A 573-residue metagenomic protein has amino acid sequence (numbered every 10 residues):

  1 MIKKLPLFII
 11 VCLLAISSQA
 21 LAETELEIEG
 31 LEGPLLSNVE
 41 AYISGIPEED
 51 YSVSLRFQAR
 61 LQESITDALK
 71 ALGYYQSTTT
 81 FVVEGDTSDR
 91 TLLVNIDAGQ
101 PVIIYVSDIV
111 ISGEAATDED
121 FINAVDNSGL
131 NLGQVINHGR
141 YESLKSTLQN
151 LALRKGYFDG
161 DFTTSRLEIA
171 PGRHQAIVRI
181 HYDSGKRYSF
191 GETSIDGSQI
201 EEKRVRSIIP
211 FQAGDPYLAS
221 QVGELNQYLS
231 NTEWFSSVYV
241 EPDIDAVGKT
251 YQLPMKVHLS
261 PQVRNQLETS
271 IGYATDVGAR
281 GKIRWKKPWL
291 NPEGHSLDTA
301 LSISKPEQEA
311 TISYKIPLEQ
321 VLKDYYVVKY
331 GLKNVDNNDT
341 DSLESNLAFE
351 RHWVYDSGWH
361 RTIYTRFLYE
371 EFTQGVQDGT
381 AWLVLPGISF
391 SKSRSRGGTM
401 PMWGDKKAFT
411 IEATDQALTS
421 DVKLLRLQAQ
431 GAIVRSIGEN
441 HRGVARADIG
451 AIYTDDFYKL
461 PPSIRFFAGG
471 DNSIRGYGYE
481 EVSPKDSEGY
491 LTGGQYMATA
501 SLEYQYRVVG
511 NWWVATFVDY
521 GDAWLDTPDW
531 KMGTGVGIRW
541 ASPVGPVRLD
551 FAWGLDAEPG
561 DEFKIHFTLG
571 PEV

Functional and structural regions predicted by a protein language model:
A22-P34, S44-T275, R284, D298-I316 (+2 more regions): Periplasmic polypeptide-binding modules associated with outer-membrane biogenesis and secretion
L144, Y251, V277-A279, P306-Q308 (+7 more regions): Residues that define the transmembrane beta-barrel architecture of outer-membrane proteins
I209, P242, N265-T275, G281-I283 (+8 more regions): Transmembrane beta-strand segments that form the barrel wall of outer-membrane beta-barrel proteins
F235, Q262-R264, L290-P292, E319-V321 (+5 more regions): Outer-membrane beta-barrel channels and translocator barrels
W285, I388-F390, V536-V547, E562-V573: Outer-membrane beta-barrel "beta-signal"
K287-W289, I316-L318, W353, K392-R394 (+6 more regions): Residue-level signature of outer-membrane beta-barrel architecture
A310-I312, I316-I388: Transmembrane beta-barrel wall of Gram-negative outer-membrane proteins
Y369-V376, L383-V508, F517-Y520, W524-L525 (+1 more regions): C-terminal outer-membrane beta-barrel translocator/porin domains of Gram-negative envelope proteins and their
